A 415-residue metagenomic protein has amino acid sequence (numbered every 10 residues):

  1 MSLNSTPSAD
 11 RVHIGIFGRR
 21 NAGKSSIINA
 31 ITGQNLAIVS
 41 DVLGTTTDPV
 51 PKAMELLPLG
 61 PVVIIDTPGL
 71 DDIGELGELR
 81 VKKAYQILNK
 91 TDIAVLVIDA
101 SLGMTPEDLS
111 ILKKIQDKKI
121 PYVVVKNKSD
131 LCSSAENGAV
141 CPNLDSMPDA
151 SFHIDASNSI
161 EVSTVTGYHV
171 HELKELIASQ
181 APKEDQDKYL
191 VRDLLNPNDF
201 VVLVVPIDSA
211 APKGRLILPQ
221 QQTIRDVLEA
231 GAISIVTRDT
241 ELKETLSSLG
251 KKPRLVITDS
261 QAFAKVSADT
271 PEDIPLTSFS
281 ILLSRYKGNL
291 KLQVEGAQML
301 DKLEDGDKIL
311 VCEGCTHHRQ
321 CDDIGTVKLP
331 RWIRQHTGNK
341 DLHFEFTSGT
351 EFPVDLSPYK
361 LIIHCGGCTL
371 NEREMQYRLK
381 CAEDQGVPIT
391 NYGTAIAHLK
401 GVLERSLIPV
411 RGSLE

Functional and structural regions predicted by a protein language model:
M1-E78, Q86: Conserved G1/Walker A P-loop phosphate-binding module
I16, L96, V124-K126, L203 (+1 more regions): Structural beta-sheet core signal
D41, L70-L76, D99-G103, Q180-P182 (+3 more regions): Short, flexible loop segments at the rims of nucleotide/cofactor-binding pockets, characterized by
G44, P68, A100-S101, N127-L131 (+6 more regions): Short, ordered loop/turn segments at secondary-structure junctions
D72-I73, L88-S110, K119-E136, L370: Conserved Switch II/interswitch segment of TRAFAC-class P-loop GTPases
I120-D193, V202, G231, R238-T240 (+2 more regions): Canonical P-loop GTPase G-domain recognition
L195, D199-E415: P-loop NTP-binding site
